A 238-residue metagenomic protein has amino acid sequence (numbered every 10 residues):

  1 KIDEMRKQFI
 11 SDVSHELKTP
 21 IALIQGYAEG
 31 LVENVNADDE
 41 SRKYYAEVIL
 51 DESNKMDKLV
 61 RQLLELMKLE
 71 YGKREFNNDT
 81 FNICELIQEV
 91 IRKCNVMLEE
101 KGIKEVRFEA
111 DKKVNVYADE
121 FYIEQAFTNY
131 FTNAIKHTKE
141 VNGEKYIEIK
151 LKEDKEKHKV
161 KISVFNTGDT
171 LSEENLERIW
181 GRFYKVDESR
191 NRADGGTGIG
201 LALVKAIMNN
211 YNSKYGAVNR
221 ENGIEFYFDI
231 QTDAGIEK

Functional and structural regions predicted by a protein language model:
V32-D39: Short acidic helix/loop segment immediately C-terminal to the autophosphorylated histidine in two-component histidine
D51-L59: Short alpha-helical segment of the dimerization/phosphotransfer core of two-component systems
Y71-F76, N115-A118: Conserved micro-motifs of the catalytic ATP-binding
N77-N95: A conserved beta-strand-to-alpha-helix junction within the catalytic ATP-binding
M97-R107: Short conserved segments within the C-terminal catalytic ATPase subdomain
L171-K185: Short conserved segment of the HATPase_c
N212-V218: Glycine-rich ATP-binding loops of the HATPase_c
